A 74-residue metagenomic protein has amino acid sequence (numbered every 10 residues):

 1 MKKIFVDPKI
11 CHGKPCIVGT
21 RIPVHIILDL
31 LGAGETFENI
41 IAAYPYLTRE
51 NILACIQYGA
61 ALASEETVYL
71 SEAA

Functional and structural regions predicted by a protein language model:
M1-I22: N-terminal first-folded block
F5, V24-A33, F37, Q57 (+1 more regions): Internal alpha/beta domain cores that form substrate/cofactor-binding pockets in large enzymes and binding proteins
I17, P23-L53: Amphipathic, hydrophobic secondary-structure cores in small proteins
A43-A74: C-terminal structural segments of small proteins and small subunits
